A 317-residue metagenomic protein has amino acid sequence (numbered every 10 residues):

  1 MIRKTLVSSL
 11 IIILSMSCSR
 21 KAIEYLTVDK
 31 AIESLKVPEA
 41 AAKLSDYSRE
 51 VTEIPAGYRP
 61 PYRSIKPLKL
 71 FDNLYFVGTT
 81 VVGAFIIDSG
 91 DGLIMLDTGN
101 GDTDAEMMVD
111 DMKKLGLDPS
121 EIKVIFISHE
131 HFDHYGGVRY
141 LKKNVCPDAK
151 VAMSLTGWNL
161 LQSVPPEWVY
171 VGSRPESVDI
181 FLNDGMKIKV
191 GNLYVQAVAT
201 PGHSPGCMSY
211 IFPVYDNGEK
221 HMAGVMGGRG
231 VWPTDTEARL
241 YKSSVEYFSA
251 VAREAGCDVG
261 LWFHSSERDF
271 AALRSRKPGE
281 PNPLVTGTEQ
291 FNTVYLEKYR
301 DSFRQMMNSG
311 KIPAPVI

Functional and structural regions predicted by a protein language model:
M1-L6, G78: Bacterial N-terminal signal peptides that target proteins for export
I11-S19: Hydrophobic h-region of N-terminal signal peptides that target proteins for export in Gram-negative bacteria
S19-G92, D102, K311-I317: Zn-dependent metallo-beta-lactamase
E53-I54, R63-S64, K69-F71, E121 (+3 more regions): Metallo-beta-lactamase
P61-L115, S209-V231: Conserved beta-strand hairpin/beta-sheet module of binuclear metal-dependent hydrolase folds, prominently
N73, I87, D97, H129 (+6 more regions): Divalent metal-coordination and catalytic microenvironments
L93, N100-T103, K187-K189, Y194-Q290: Metallo-beta-lactamase
D102-E106, D110-K187, E280, L284-V294: Active-site HxH/HxHxD metal-binding segment of metal-dependent hydrolases
